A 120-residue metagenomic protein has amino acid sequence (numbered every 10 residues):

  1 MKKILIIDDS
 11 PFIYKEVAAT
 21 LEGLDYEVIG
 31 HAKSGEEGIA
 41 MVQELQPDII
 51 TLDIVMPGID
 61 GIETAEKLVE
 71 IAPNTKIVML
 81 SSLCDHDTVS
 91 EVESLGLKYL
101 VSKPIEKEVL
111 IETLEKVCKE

Functional and structural regions predicted by a protein language model:
P11-G30, L95: Two-component/phosphorelay signaling modules centered on CheY-like receiver
S34-E37, D60-E63: Acidic catalytic/metal-coordinating carboxylates
L45-T51: Active-site beta3 strand of CheY-like receiver
M56: Receiver (REC) domain active-site loop signature in two-component systems and cognate sites in sensor histidine kinases
I62-P73: Short amphipathic alpha-helix used as the core "switch/output" element in two-component signaling
E63, C84-L100, E112: Alpha4 helix (beta4-alpha4-beta5 surface) of REC/receiver domains from two-component response regulators
K103: A Lys-centered signature of the CheY-like receiver
